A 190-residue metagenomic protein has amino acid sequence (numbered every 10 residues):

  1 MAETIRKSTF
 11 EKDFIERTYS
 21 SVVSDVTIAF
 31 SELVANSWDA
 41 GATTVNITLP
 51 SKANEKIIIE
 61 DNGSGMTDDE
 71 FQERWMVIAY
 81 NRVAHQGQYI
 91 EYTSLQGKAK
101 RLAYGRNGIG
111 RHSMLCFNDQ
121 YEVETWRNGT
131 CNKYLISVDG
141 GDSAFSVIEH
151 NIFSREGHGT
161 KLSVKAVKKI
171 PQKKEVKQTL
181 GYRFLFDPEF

Functional and structural regions predicted by a protein language model:
M1-K161: GHKL (Bergerat-fold) ATPase N-terminal catalytic module, capturing the glycine-rich phosphate-binding loop and acidic
W38, A42, V147-F190: N-terminal assembly/transducer modules of large multi-domain enzymes, emphasizing dimerization/partner-binding
